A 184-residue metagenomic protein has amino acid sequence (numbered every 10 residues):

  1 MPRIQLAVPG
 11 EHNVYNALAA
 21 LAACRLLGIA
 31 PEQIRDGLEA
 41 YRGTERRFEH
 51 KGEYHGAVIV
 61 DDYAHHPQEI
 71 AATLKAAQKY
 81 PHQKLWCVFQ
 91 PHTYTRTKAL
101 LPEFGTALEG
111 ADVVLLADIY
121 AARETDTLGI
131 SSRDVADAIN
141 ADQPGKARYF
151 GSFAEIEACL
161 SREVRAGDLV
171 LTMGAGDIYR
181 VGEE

Functional and structural regions predicted by a protein language model:
P2-L6: Structural motif
P9-H12, A19-R46, H50-E184: ATP-dependent carboxylate-amine ligase
